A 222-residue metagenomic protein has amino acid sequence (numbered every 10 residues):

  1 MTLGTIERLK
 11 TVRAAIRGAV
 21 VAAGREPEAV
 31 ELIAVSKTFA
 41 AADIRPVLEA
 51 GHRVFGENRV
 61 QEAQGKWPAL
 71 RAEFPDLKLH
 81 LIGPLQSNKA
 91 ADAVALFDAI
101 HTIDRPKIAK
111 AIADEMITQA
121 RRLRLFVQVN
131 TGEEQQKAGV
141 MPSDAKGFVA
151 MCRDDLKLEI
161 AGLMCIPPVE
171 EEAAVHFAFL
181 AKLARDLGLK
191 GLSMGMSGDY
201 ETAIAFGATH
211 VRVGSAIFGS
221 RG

Functional and structural regions predicted by a protein language model:
M1-G191, M196-G198, I204-F206, S220-R221: Conserved alpha/beta-domain cores
A208-G222: Gly/Pro- and small hydrophobic-enriched strand-loop and loop-to-helix capping segments that sit at the rims
